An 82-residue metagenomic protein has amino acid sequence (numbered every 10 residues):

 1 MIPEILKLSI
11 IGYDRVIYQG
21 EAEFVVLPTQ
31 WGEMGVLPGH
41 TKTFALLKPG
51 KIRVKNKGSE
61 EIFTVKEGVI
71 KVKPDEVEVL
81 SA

Functional and structural regions predicted by a protein language model:
M1-I5: Short, charged, intrinsically disordered terminal tails
L6-A82: Compact, glycine-rich, soluble single-domain proteins
